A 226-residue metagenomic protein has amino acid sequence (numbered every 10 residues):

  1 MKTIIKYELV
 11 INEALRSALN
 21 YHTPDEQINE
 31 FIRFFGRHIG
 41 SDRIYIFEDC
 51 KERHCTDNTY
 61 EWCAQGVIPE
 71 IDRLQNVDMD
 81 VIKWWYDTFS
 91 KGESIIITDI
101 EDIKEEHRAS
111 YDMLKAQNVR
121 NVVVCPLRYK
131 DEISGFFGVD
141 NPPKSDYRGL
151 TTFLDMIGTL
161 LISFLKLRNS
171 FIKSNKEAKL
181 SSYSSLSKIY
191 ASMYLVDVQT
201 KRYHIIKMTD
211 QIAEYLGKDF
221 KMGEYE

Functional and structural regions predicted by a protein language model:
M1-E26: Signal-transmission linkers at sensory-effector interfaces
L9-N12, S174-K201: Sensory modules in modular signal-transduction proteins
N20-T59, S187-S192, V196-R202: Helix-loop-beta substructure at the N-terminus of cytosolic sensory domains that couple signal/ligand detection
Y45-I82, Y86-D87, Q199-L216: GAF sensory/regulatory domain recognition with acknowledged cross-activation on helical regulatory dimers
G66-E105, A109-K115, E224-E226: Regulatory sensory and allosteric helical modules in signal-transduction proteins and certain transcription factors
R120-R128: A short, aliphatic-rich beta-strand micro-motif
G135-S145: Short beta-strand-to-loop transition segments that serve as allosteric relay/switch motifs in sensory/regulatory domains
S145-K166: Amphipathic alpha-helical "output/dimerization" segments
